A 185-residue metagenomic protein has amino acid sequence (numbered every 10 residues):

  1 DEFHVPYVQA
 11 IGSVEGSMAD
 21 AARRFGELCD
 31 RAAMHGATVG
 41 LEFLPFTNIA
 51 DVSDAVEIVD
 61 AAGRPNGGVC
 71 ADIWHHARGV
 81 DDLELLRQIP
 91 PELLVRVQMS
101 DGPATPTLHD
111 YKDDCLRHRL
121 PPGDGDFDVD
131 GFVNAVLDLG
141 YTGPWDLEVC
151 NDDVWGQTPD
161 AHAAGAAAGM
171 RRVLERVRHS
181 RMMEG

Functional and structural regions predicted by a protein language model:
D1-V69, R181-E184: Active-site acidic/histidine proton-transfer and metal-coordination neighborhood in alpha/beta enzyme cores
E2-F3, R31-G36, G131-T142, V173-S180: A structural motif corresponding to the C-terminal end of an alpha-helix and its immediate exit/capping segment
Q9, G40, V95-Q98, D146: Conserved beta-strand positions in the central sheet of alpha/beta enzyme cores
V14, M18, N48, P122 (+1 more regions): Flexible, glycine- and charge-enriched loops at secondary-structure boundaries
R24, L28, F132, A166-V173: Alpha-helical packing segments of well-folded alpha/beta enzyme cores
L41, A71-W74, S100, L147: Active-site flanking residues adjacent to catalytic metal/cofactor-binding acidic residues
V52-V56, D60, H75-T142, N151-D152 (+1 more regions): Gly/Pro-rich active-site loop or hairpin
Q157-M182: C-terminal helical cap(s) of enzyme catalytic domains, especially alpha/beta-barrels
